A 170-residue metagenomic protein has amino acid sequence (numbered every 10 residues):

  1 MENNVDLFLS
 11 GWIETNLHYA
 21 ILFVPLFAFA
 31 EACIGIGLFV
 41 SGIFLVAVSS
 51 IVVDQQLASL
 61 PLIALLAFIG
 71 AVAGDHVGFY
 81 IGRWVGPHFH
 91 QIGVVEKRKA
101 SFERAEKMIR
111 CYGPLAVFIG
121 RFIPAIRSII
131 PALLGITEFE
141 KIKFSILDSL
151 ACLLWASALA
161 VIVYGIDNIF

Functional and structural regions predicted by a protein language model:
M1-L26, Q55-A132, I136-S145, V161-F170: Membrane-interfacial helix-loop-helix
P25-L45, I119-G120: Transmembrane alpha-helix interface/packing and boundary motifs in multi-pass membrane proteins, characterized by
A32, S50-I51, L159, V163: Structural signal for membrane-spanning alpha-helices in multi-pass inner-membrane proteins, emphasizing helix cores
G37-I51, I129-T137: Re-entrant/interfacial helical elements at transmembrane boundaries that shape and gate the permeation pathway
G42, D148-S149: Central hydrophobic cores of alpha-helical transmembrane segments in multi-pass integral membrane proteins
A47-A58, W155: Small-residue-rich segments of transmembrane alpha-helices in multi-pass membrane proteins, especially helix faces
L150-I166: Final/C-terminal transmembrane alpha-helix of multipass membrane proteins
